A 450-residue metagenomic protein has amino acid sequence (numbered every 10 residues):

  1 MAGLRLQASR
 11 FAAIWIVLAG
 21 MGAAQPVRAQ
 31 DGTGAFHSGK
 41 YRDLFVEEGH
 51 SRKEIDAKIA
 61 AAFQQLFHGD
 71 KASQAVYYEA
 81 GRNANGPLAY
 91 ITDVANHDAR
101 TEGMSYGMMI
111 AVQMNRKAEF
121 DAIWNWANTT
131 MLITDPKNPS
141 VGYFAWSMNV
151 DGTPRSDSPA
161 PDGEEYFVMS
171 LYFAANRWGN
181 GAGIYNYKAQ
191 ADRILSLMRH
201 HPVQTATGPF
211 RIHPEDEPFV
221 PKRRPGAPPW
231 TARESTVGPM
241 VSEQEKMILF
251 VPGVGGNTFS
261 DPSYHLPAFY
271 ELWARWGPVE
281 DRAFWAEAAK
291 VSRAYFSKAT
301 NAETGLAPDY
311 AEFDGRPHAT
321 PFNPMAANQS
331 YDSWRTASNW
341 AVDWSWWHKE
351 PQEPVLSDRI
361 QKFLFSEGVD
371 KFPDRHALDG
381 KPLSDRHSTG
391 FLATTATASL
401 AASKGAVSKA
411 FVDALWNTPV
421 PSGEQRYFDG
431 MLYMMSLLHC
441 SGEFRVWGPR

Functional and structural regions predicted by a protein language model:
M1-A13: Bacterial N-terminal signal peptides that target proteins for export
R10-G22: Bacterial N-terminal signal peptides
A23-A29: Sec/Tat signal peptide C-region and signal peptidase I cleavage site
Q30-A61, Q65-A75, H97-T101, P136-Y143 (+4 more regions): Extended ligand-binding clefts on enzyme/binding-domain cores
A72-A99: Asp/Glu-centered strand-loop micro-motifs enriched in Gly/Pro and often flanked by an aromatic residue
H97-G107, T153-G179: Aromatic-rich carbohydrate-recognition surfaces in CAZymes
M108-K117, A127: Alpha-helical support elements that line or immediately flank enzyme active sites and cofactor-binding pockets
A414-E424: Solenoid-like repeat scaffolds
